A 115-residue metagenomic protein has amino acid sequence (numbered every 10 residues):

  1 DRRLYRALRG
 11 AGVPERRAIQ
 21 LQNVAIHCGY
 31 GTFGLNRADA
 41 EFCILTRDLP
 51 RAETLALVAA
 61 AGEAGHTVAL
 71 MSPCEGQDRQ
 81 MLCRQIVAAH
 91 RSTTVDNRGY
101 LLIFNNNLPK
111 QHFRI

Functional and structural regions predicted by a protein language model:
D1-T67, C74-I115: A short alpha-helical cap/connector motif
